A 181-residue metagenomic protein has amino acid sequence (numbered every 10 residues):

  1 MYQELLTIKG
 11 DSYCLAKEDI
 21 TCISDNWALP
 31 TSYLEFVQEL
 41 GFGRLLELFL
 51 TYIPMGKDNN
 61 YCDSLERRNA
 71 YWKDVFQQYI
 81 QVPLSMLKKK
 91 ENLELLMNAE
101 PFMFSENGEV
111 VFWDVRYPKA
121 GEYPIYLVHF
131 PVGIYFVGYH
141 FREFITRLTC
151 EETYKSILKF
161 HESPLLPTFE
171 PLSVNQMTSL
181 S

Functional and structural regions predicted by a protein language model:
M1-E109, Q176-S181: A surface-exposed partner-binding patch
L48, P54-M55, C62, F130 (+3 more regions): Short, charged/polar low-complexity linear motifs in solvent-exposed/disordered segments
P101, V111-F112, P124-Y126: Generic structural signal for residues positioned in beta-strands
S105, P118, H129-F130: Acidic surface patches and DE-rich sequence motifs
E109-Y117: Short, surface-exposed beta-strand/loop micro-motifs that present aromatic residues
A120-E122: A short alpha->loop->secondary-structure connector
P124-S156: Compact, glycine/acidic-enriched structural inserts
T146-S181: Acidic, proline/glycine-rich low-complexity IDRs
